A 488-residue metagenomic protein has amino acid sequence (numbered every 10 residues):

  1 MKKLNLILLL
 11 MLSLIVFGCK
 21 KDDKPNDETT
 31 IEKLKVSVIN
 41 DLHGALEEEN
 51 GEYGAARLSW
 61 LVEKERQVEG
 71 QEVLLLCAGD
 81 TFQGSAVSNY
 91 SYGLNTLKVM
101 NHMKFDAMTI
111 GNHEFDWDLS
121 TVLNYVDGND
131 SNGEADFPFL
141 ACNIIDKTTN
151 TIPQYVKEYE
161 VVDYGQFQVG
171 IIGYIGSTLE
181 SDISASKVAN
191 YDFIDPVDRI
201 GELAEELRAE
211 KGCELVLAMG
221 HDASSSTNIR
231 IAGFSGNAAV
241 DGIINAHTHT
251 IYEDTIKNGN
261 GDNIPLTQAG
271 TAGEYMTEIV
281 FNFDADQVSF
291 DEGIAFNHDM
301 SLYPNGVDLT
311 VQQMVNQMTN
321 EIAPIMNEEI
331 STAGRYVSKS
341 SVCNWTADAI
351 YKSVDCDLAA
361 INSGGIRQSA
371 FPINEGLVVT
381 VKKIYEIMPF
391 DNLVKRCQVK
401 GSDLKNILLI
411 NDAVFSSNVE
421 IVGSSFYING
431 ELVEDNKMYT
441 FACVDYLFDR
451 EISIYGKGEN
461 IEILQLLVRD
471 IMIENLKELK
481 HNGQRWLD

Functional and structural regions predicted by a protein language model:
K2-L9: Sec-dependent signal peptide recognition, specifically the positively charged N-region followed immediately by
I15-G18: C-terminal motif of bacterial Sec signal peptides marking the signal peptidase cleavage site
K20-D22: Bacterial signal peptide processing site
P25-S301, S341-A349, Q398, E462-L466: Acidic, metal/ion-coordinating pockets
N26-K33, G44-E47, S59, Q67 (+6 more regions): Catalytic centers of hydrolytic enzymes
